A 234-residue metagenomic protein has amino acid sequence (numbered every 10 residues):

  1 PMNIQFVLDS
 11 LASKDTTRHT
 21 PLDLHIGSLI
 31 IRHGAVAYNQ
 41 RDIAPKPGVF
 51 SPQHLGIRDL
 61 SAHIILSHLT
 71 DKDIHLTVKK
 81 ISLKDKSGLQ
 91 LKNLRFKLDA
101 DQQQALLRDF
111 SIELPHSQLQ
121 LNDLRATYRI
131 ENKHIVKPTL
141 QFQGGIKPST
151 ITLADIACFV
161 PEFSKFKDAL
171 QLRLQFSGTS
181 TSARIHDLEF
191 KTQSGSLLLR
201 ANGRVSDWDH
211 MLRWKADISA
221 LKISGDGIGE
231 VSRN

Functional and structural regions predicted by a protein language model:
P1, S13, T20, A62 (+5 more regions): Terminal hydrophobic membrane-targeting helix
P1-K72, L121-D123, T139, P148-F159 (+1 more regions): Secondary-structure transition motifs
T20, H25, R32, S51 (+10 more regions): Repetitive beta-strand solenoid architecture
H25-G27, K72-I74, Q103, S117 (+4 more regions): Outer-envelope beta-barrel architecture signal
A35, K80-S82, L114, I146-T150 (+4 more regions): Transmembrane beta-strands of outer-membrane beta-barrel pores
I43-A62, G88-F96, Q103, E113-Y128 (+3 more regions): Amphipathic hydrophobic-ligand
T77-I81, A105-I112, S182-F190: Transmembrane beta-strand segments that form the barrel wall of outer-membrane beta-barrel proteins
R108-F110, Q143-G145, H186-E189, N202 (+1 more regions): Transmembrane beta-strands of outer-membrane beta-barrel proteins
